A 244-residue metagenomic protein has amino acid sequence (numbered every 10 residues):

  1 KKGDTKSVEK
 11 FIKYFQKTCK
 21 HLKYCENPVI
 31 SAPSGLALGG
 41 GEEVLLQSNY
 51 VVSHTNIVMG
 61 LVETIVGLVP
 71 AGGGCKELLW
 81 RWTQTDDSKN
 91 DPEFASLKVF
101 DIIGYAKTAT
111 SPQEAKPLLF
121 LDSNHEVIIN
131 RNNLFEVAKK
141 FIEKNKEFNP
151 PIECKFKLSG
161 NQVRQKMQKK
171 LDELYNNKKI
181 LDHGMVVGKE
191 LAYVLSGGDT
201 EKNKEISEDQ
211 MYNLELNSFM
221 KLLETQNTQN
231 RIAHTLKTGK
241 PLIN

Functional and structural regions predicted by a protein language model:
K1-G3: Short glycine/proline- and charge-enriched loop/turn segments that cap or connect secondary-structure elements
T5-I12, Q16-K155: Conserved catalytic cores of soluble enzyme domains, especially glycine-rich substrate-binding beta-alpha loops
Q84-K107, S111, P117, S123 (+1 more regions): Intrinsically disordered, low-complexity segments enriched in small/flexible residues
